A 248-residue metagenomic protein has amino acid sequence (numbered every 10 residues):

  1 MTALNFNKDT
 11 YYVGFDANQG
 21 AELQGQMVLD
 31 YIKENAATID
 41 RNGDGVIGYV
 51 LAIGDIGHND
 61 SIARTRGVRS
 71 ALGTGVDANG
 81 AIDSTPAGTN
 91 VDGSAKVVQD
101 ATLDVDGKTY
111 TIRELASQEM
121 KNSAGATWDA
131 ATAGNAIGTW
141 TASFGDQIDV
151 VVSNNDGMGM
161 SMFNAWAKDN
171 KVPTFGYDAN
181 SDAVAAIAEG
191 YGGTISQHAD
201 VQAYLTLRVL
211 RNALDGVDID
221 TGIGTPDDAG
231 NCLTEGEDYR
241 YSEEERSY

Functional and structural regions predicted by a protein language model:
M1-Y248: A residue-level marker of the well-folded mature domains of exported/periplasmic proteins
